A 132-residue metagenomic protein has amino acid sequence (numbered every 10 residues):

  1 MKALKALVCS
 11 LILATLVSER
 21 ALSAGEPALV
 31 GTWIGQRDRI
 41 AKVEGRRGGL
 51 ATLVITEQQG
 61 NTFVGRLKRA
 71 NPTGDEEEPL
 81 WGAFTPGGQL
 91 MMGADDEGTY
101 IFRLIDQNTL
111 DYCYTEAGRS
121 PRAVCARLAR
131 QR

Functional and structural regions predicted by a protein language model:
M1-V8: Bacterial N-terminal signal peptides that target proteins for export
V8-T15: Bacterial N-terminal signal peptides
R20-I34, T56-G60, R130-R132: N-terminal helix-cap/turn-to-beta initiation motif at the start of protein domains
G25-G49, Y112-E116, L128: Tryptophan-anchored aromatic micro-motifs
G35, F63-L67, Q89-A94, L110-E116: Short hydrophobic/aromatic-rich beta-strand segments that constitute the beta-sheet cores of beta-sandwich/beta-barrel
E44-A83: N-terminal glycine/threonine-rich, aromatic-flanked beta-hairpin/loop signature
Q59, P86, D106-N108: Residue-level recognition of beta-strand termini and adjacent short loop/turns
I101-R103, L110-P121: Short, exposed beta-strand-loop hairpins at the edges of beta-sheets in extracellular/periplasmic proteins
